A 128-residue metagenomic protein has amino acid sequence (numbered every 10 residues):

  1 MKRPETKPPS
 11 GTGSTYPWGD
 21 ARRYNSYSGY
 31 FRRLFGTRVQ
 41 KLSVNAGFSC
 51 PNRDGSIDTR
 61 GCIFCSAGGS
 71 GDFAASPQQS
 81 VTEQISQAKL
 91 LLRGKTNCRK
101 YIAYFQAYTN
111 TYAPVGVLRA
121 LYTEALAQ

Functional and structural regions predicted by a protein language model:
M1-I63, A67-I102, T111: N-terminal [4Fe-4S]-dependent radical SAM core
L92-T96, T123-Q128: Acidic (Asp/Glu)-rich catalytic clusters
A103-E124: Conserved glycine-rich "GG(E/T)P / GGGxP" loop and the immediately following alpha-helix in the radical SAM core
